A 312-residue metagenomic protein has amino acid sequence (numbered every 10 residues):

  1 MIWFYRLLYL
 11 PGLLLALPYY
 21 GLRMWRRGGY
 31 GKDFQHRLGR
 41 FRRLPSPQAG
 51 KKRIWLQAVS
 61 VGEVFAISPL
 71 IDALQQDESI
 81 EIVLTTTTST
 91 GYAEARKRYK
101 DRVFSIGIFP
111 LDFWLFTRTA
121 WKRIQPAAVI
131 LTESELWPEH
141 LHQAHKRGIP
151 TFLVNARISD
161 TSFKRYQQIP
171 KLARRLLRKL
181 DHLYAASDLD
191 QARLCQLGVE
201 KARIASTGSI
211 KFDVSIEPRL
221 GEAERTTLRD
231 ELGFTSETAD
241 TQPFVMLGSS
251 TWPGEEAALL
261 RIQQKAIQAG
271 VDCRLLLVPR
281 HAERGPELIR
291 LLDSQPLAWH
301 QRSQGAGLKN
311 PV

Functional and structural regions predicted by a protein language model:
M1-L8, G12-L22: Membrane-interacting alpha-helical segments
P11, L56, L259: A residue-level signal for conserved active-site and pocket-lining positions in enzyme catalytic cores
L17-V214, P218-R219, T251-P253, A266 (+2 more regions): Active-site and donor-binding regions of nucleotide-sugar-utilizing enzymes
S46, R174, E231, G305-A306: Short secondary-structure boundary/capping segments
E63-D77, A223-G305: Conserved catalytic-core segment of nucleotide-activated headgroup transferases in glycan assembly
A95, Y99-I108, I289-V312: Nucleotide-activated donor-binding/catalytic signature segment of Leloir-type glycosyltransferases, i.e., the conserved
W121-Q125, R219-T226, R290-L292, V312: Short, surface-exposed amphipathic charged segments that create phosphate/polyanion-binding patches used for binding
P150-F152, F244-V245, R274, P311-V312: Structural motif
